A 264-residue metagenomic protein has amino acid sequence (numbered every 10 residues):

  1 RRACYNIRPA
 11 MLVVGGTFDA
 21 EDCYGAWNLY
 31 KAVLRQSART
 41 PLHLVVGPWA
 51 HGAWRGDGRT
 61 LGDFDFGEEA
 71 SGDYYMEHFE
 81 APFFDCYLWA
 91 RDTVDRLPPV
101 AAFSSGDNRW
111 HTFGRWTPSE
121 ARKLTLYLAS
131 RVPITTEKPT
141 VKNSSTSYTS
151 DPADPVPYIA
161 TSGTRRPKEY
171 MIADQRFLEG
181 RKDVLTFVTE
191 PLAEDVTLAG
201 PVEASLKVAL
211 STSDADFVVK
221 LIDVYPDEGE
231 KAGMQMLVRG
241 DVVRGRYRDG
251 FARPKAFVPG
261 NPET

Functional and structural regions predicted by a protein language model:
R1-M11: The feature captures the conserved acid-bearing segment of alpha/beta-hydrolase catalytic domains
N6-I7, S37-T40, T93-L97: Short helix-terminating capping/connector loops at secondary-structure junctions
V13-G15: Short beta-strand/loop motif that positions the catalytic acidic residue of the alpha/beta-hydrolase fold
T17-D19, W49: Acidic beta-to-alpha connecting loop that harbors the catalytic carboxylate
A20-W27: Conserved alpha/beta-hydrolase "acid-adjacent" motif
N28-K31, P82: Alpha-helical scaffolding segments of alpha/beta enzyme cores, especially the outer helices of TIM-barrel or partial
L34-R59: Catalytic histidine neighborhood in serine/cysteine hydrolases with alpha/beta-hydrolase-type architecture
W54, T60-T264: C-terminal, loop-rich substrate-recognition/catalytic regions characterized by aromatic stacking residues
